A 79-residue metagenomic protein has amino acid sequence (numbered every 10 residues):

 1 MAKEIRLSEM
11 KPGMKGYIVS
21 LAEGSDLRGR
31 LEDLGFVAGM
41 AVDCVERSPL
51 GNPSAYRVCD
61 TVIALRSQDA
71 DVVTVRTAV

Functional and structural regions predicted by a protein language model:
M1-S20, T77-V79: SH3-family beta-barrel domains
K3-I5, L50-V79: C-terminal structural segments of small proteins and small subunits
L7, G24-D26, A70: Short charge-dense sequence patches
P12-L65: Amphipathic, hydrophobic secondary-structure cores in small proteins
